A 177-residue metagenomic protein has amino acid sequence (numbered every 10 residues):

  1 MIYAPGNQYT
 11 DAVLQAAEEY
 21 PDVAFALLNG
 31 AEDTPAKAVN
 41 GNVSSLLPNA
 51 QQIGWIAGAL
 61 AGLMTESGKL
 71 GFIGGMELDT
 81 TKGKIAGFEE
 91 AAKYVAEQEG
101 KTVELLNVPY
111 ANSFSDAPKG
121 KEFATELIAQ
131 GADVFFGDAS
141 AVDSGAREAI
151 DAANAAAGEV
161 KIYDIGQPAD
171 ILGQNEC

Functional and structural regions predicted by a protein language model:
M1-C177: A residue-level marker of the well-folded mature domains of exported/periplasmic proteins
